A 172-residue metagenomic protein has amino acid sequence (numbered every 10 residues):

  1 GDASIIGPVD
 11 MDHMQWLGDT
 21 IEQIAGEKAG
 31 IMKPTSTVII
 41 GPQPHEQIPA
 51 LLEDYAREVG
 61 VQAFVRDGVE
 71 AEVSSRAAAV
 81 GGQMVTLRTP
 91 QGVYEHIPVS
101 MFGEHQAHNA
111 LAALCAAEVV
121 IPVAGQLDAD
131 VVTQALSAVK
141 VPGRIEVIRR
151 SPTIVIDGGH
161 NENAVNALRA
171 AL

Functional and structural regions predicted by a protein language model:
G1-I5, V9-M14, Q23, R88-L172: Nucleotide phosphate-binding/pyrophosphate-handling subdomain across enzymes that bind or process nucleotide phosphates
G1-Q47: Flexible active-site lid/hinge loop adjacent to a nucleotide/diphosphate and Mg2+-phosphate binding pocket
G1-W16, P49-Y94: Extended acidic/charged loop-beta regions that coordinate divalent cations and stabilize anionic phosphate/carboxylate
K28, M32, A56, G60 (+2 more regions): Structural signal for hydrophobic packing residues in well-ordered secondary-structure cores of soluble enzyme domains
K28-A29, P49-E53, R169: Short amphipathic alpha-helical segments and helix-helix/interface helices
T37, Q62-V65, T153-I154: Conserved beta-strand segments of alpha/beta enzyme cores
G41-Q43, Y55-A78, V99-E104, V131-A138 (+2 more regions): Beta-strand->loop->alpha-helix junctions that form or flank phosphate-binding loops in nucleotide-handling enzymes
